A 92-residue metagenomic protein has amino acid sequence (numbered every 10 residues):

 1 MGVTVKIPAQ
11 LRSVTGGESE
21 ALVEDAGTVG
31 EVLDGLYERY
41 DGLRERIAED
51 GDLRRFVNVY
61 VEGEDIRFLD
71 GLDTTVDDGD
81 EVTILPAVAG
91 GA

Functional and structural regions predicted by a protein language model:
M1-A92: Ubiquitin-like/PB1-type beta-grasp interaction modules and other compact soluble beta-rich domains
